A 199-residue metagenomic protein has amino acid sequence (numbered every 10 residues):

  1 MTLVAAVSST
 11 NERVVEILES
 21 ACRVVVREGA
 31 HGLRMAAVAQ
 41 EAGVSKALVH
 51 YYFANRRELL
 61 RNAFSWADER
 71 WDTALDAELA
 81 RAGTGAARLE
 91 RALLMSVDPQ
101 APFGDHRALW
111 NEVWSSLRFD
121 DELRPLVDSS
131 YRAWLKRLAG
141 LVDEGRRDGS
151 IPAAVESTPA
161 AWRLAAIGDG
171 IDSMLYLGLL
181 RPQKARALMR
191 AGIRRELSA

Functional and structural regions predicted by a protein language model:
M1-E12: N-terminal intrinsically disordered/low-complexity leader segments
E16, S20-E58, N62: Helix-turn-helix
S20-E28, A74-R81, L109, V113 (+1 more regions): Solvent-exposed, amphipathic alpha-helical segments
N62, T73-H106, S157-L164, R186: Hydrophobic alpha-helical connector segments
S65-W71: Short, basic, alpha-helical segments at the C-terminal edge of helix-turn-helix-like DNA-binding modules
R88, A101-R124: Amphipathic alpha-helical segments used for helix-helix packing
G104, E122-D128, R132, R146-E196: Hydrophobic/aromatic-rich alpha-helical bundle segments in the mid-to-C-terminal region
